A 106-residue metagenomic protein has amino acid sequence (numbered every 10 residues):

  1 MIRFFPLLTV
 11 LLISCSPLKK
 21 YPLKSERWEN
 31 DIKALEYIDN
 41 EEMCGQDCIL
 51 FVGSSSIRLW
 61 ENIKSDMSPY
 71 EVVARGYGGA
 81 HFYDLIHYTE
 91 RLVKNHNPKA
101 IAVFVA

Functional and structural regions predicted by a protein language model:
M1-L50, E61-S68: N-terminal secretory targeting modules
F4-F5, F51, F82-Y83, F104: Phenylalanine-focused residue identity feature
S14, G76-G78, A100: Small-side-chain structural scaffolding
P22, V72-F82: Acidic/histidine-rich helix-loop elements that form or flank divalent-metal/phosphate-binding sites at the catalytic
L50-V52, V73: Conserved beta-strand elements of the Class I
I57-E71, Y83-A106: Oxyanion-hole/transition-state-stabilizing segment in secreted/luminal serine hydrolases and related acyltransferases
